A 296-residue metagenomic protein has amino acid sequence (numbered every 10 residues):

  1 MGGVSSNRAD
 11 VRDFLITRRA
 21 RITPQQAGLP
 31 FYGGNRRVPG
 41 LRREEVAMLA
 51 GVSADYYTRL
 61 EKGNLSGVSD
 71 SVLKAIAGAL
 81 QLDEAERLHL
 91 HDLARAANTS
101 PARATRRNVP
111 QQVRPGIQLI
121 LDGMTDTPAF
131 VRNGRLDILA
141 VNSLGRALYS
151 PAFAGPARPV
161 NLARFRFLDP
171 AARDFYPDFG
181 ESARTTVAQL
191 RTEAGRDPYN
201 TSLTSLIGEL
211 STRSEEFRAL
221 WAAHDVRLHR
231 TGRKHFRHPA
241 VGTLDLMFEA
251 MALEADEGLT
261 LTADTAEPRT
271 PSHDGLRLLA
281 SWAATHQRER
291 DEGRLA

Functional and structural regions predicted by a protein language model:
M1-L41: A short, Lys/Arg-rich alpha-helix, primarily the initiator
M1-R18, V68-K74, G78-Q112, G134: Short amphipathic recognition helices of helix-turn-helix/homeodomain-type DNA-binding modules
I16-T23, H91, R95, D122 (+2 more regions): Amphipathic, well-packed alpha-helical segments that form the structural scaffold of globular domains
Q26-G40, S100-G116, D122-G123: An N-terminal domain-cap segment
Y32-R37, R43-E44, A50-G67, A77: Recognition helix of helix-turn-helix/homeodomain-like DNA-binding domains that insert into the DNA major groove
R43, L73, R87, I117-Q118: Generic structural marker for isolated residues within well-ordered, non-membrane alpha-helices of soluble domains
P110, P115-A296: Hydrophobic protein-protein interaction segments
